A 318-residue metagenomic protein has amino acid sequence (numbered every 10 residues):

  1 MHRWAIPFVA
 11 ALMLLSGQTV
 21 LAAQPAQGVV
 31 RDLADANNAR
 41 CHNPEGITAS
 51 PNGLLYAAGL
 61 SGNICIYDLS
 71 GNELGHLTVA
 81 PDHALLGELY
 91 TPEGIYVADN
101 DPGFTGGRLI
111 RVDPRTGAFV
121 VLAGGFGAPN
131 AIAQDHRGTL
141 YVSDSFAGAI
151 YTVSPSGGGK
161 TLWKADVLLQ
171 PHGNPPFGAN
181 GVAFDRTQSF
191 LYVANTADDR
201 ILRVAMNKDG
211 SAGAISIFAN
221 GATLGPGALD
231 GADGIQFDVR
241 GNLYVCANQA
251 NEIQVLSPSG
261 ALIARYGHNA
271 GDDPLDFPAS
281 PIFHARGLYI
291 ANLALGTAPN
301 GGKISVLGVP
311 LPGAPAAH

Functional and structural regions predicted by a protein language model:
P7-G17: Bacterial N-terminal signal peptides
G28-N38, N72-T78, A118-A123, K160-G173 (+2 more regions): A short beta-strand motif characteristic of beta-propeller blades
N37-G53, A58-G59, A80-G106, A123-L140 (+5 more regions): Beta-rich, blade/repeat-based domains predominating in secreted/periplasmic proteins but also intracellular
A57-G75: Beta-propeller domains
G59-L60, N100-P102, S145-F146, T196 (+3 more regions): Short loop/turn segments immediately following the C-termini of beta-strands
N63-C65, G107-I110, A149-T152, R200-L202 (+2 more regions): A short loop-to-beta-strand structural motif that recurs across blades of beta-propeller domains
D68-N72, V112-G117, S154-G158, A205-G210 (+2 more regions): Short loop/turn segments that connect beta-strands within beta-propeller blades
R111-K164: Hydrophobic alpha-helical segments and helix pairs
